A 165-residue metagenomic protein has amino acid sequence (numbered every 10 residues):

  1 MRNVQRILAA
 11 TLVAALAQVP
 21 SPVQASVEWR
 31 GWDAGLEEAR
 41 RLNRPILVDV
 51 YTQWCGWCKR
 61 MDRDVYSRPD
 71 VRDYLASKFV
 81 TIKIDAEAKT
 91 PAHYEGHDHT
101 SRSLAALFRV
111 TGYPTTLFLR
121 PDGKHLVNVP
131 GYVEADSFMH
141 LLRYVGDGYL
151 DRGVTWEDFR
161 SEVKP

Functional and structural regions predicted by a protein language model:
M1-A9: Bacterial N-terminal signal peptides that target proteins for export
A9-Q18: Bacterial N-terminal signal peptides
V19-A25: Sec/Tat signal peptide C-region and signal peptidase I cleavage site
E28-P45, L75: A short beta-strand-turn-helix
L42-G56, T81: Short active-site neighborhood of thiol/selenol oxidoreductases, capturing the structured segment around
C58-A76: Typically the conserved alpha-helix immediately C-terminal to a functionally engaged Cys/Sec in thioredoxin-like
D64-Y66, A106-D151: Non-catalytic, surface beta->alpha helical segment in thiol-disulfide oxidoreductase systems
Y74, I84-T111: Structural alpha/beta surface segment adjacent to cysteine/selenocysteine redox centers across thiol/disulfide enzymes
